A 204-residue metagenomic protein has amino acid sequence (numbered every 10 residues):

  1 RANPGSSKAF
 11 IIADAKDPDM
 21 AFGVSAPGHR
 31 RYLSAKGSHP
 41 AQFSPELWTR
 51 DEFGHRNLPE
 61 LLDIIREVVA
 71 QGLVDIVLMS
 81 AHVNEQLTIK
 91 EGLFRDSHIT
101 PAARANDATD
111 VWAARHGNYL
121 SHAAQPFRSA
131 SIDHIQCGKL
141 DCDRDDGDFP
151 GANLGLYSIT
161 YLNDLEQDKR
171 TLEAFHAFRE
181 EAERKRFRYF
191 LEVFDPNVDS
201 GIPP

Functional and structural regions predicted by a protein language model:
R1-D164: Alpha/beta catalytic barrel-like cores
N57-E60, R170, A174: Soluble or luminal CAZymes and related metallo-dependent hydrolases
D133-G138, F149-D164, T171-P204: Conserved anion-binding
